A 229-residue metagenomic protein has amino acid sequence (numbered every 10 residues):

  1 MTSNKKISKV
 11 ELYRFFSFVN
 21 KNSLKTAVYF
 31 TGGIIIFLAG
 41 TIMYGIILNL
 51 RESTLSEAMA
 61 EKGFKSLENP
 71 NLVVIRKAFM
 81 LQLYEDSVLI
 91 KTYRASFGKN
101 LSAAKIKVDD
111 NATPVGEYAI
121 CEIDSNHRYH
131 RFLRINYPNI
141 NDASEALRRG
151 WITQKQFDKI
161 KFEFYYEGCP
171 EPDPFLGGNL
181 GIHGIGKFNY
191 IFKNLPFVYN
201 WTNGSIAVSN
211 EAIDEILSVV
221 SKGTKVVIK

Functional and structural regions predicted by a protein language model:
M1-T26: N-terminal Lys/Arg-rich, disordered targeting/topogenic segments
K25-G45: Hydrophobic membrane-insertion alpha-helices, especially the h-region of bacterial N-terminal signal peptides
L38-F64: Extracellular/luminal recognition modules and glycoprotein regions
L55-N71, R76-K77, R94-E122, F162-E167 (+1 more regions): N-terminal post-signal-peptidase region of extra-cytosolic proteins
Y84-V88: Short acidic-glycine loop/turn motifs at beta-strand connectors
N126-K229: Exported/periplasmic cell-wall-interacting domains
